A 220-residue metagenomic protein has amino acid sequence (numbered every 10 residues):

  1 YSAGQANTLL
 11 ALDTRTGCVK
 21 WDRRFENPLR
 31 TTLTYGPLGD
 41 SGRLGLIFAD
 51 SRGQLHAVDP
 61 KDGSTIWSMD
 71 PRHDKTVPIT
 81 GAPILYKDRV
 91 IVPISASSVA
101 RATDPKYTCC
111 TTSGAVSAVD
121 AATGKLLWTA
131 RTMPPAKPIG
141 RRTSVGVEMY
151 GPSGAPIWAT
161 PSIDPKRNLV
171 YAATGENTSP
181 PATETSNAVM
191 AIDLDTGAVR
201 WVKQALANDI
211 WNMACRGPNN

Functional and structural regions predicted by a protein language model:
Y1-T8, N27-L55, P78-T108, S113-A115 (+3 more regions): Repeat-blade elements of multi-bladed beta-propeller folds
A11-D13, A57-R72, T103, T111-A118 (+1 more regions): Short, charged, low-hydrophobicity "junction" segments
D13-T14, D50, D59-P60, L85 (+3 more regions): Short, acidic, Ser/Thr-enriched surface-loop or helix-capping motifs
C18-F25, S64-H73, K125-P134, P138-G151 (+1 more regions): Aromatic (tryptophan-biased) beta-strands that constitute blades/sheets of beta-rich domains
D50-S51, M69, I94-S95, A130 (+3 more regions): Fold-independent oxyanion-binding glycine-rich loops and adjacent beta-strand/coil segments at enzyme active sites
V58-G63, T111-K125, T185-A198: Beta-propeller blade signature
R89, A96-S98, A122-K125, M133-A136 (+4 more regions): Short loop/turn segments at secondary-structure transitions that flank enzyme active sites
